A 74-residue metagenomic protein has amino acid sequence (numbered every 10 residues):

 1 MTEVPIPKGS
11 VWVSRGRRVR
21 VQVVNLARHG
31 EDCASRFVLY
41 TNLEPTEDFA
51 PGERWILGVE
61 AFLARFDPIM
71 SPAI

Functional and structural regions predicted by a protein language model:
M1-V4, L26-D32, P45-T46: Short linear motifs in intrinsically disordered
E3-R15: Short coil-to-beta transition motif at edge beta-strands of beta-rich domains
K8-G9, R18-V19, A34-F37: Short, surface-exposed beta-edge/turn micro-motifs
W12, V21-V23, Y40, F66: Hydrophobic beta-strand residues in large extracellular and virion-surface proteins
R18-R28: Short beta-strand-centered aromatic/proline hotspots
L26, T41-L43, V59: Short, loop-centered acidic/histidine patches that primarily coordinate divalent metals
E31-E53: Short solvent-exposed strand/turn elements
E47-I74: Intrinsically disordered, low-complexity, charged/polar segments
